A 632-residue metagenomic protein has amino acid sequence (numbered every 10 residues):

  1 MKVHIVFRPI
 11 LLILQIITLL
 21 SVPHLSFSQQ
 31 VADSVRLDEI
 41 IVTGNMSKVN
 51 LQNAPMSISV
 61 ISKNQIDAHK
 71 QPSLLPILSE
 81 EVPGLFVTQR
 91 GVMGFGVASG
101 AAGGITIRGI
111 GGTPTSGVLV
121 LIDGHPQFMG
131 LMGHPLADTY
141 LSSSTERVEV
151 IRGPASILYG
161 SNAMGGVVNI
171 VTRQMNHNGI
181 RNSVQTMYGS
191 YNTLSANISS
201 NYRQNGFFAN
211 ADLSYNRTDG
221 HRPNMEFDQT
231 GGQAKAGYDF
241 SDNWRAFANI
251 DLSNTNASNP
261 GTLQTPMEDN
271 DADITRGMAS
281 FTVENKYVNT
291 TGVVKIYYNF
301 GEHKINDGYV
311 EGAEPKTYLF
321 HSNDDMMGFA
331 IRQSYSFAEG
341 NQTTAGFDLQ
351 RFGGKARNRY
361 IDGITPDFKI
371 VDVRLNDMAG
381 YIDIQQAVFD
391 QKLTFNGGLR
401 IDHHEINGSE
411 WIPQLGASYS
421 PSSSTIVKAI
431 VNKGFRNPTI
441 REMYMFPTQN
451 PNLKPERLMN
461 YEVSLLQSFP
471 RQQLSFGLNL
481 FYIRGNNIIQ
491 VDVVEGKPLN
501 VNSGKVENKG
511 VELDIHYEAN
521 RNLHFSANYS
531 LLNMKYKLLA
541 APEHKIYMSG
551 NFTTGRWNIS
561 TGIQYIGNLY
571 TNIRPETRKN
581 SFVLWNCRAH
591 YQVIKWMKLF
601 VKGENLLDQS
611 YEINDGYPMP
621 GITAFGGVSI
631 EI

Functional and structural regions predicted by a protein language model:
Q29-D67, L75: Short, acidic, small-residue-rich periplasmic hinge/interaction motif at the N-terminus of Gram-negative outer-membrane
S79-H125: Extracytoplasmic beta-strand/coil segments of soluble accessory domains associated with Gram-negative outer-membrane
H125-R152: Short acidic/polar hinge/loop motifs at secondary-structure boundaries that mediate gating or recognition
A155, V167, V171-Y202, D212-L213 (+1 more regions): Short strand-turn segments of transmembrane beta-barrel domains in outer membranes, especially the first one or two
T218-M225, Q229, N243-M326, D372: Flexible loop and strand-edge segments within Gram-negative outer membrane beta-barrel domains
S241, A338-Q342, F368-R484, N520 (+2 more regions): Structural signature of Gram-negative outer-membrane beta-barrels, strongest in the C-terminal barrel of TonB-dependent
L263-K286, S322, V373-L375, I426 (+4 more regions): Outer-membrane beta-barrel signature, preferentially recognizing the C-terminal barrel domain of Gram-negative
V388-F389, L393, Y482-R484, V501-T571 (+2 more regions): Gram-negative outer-membrane beta-barrel transporters
